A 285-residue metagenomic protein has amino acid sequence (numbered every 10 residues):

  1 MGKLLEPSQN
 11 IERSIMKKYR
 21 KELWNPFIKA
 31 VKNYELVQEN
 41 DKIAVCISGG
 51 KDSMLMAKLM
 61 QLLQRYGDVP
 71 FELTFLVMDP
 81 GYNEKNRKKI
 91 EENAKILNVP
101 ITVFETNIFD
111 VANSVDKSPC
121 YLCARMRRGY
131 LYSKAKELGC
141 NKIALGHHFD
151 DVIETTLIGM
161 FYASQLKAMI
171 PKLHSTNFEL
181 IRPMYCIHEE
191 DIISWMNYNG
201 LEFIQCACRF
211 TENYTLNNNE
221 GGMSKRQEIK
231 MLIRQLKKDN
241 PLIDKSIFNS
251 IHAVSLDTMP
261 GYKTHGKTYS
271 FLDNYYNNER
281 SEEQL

Functional and structural regions predicted by a protein language model:
G2-P171, E190-Y198, N278-Q284: ATP-dependent adenylation/nucleotidyltransferase module used to activate substrates
K17, K21, E84, R125 (+5 more regions): Electropositive phosphate-/nucleotide-binding environments in soluble metabolic enzymes
E72-L73, D150-E228, L232: Catalytic subdomain that performs nucleotidyl-dependent activation
P80, T106-I108, Y185, C208 (+1 more regions): Residues that form or immediately flank small-molecule/cofactor binding pockets and catalytic motifs
A144, M184, F248-I251: Long, contiguous hydrophobic alpha-helical segments, chiefly transmembrane helices and signal peptides
L201-L285: The feature marks non-catalytic terminal segments
